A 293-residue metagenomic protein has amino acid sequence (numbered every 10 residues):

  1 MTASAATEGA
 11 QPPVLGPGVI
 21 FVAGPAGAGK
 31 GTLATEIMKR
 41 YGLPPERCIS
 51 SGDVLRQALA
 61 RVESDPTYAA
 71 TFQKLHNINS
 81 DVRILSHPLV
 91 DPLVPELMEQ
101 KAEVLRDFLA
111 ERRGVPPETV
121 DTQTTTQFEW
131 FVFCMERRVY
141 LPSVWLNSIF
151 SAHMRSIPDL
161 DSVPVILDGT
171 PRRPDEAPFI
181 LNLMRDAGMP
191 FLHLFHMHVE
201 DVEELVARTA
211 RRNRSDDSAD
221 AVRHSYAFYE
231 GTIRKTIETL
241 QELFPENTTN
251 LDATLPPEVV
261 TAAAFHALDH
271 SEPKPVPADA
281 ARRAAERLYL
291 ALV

Functional and structural regions predicted by a protein language model:
M1-V293: Glycine-rich phosphate-binding loop of ATP-dependent small-molecule kinases
